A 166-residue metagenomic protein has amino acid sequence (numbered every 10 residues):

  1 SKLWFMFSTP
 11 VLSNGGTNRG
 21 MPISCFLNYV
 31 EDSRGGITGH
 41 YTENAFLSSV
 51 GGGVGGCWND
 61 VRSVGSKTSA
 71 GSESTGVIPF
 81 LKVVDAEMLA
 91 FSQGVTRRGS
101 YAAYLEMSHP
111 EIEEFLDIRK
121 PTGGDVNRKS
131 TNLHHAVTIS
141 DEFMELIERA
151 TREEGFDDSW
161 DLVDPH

Functional and structural regions predicted by a protein language model:
S1-H166: Extended catalytic cores of very large enzyme megasubunits
